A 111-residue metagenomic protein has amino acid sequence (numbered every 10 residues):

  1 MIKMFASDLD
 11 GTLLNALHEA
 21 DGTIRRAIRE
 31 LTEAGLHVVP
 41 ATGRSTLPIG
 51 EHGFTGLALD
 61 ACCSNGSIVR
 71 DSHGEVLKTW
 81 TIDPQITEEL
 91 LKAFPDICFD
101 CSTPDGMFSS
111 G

Functional and structural regions predicted by a protein language model:
M1-M4, M107: Detector for methionine-enriched segments
K3-H18, P40: Asp-based phosphoryl-transfer active-site loop
H18-G111: Active-site phosphate-binding/coordination module
